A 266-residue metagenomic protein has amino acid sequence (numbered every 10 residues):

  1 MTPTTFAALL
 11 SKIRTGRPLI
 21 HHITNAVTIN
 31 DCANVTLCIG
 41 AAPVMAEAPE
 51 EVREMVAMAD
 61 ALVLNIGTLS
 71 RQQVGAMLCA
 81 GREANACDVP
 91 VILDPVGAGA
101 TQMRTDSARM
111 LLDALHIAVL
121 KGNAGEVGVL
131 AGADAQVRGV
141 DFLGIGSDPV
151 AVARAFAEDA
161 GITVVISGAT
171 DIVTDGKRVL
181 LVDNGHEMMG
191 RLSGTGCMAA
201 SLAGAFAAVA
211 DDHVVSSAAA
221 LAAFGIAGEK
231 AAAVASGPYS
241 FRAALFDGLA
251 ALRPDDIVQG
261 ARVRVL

Functional and structural regions predicted by a protein language model:
T2-I13, I162-N184, D256-V258: Acidic-glycine-rich active-site phosphate/pyrophosphate-binding loop
H21-N34, A46-M58: N-terminal glycine-rich anion-binding loops that anchor highly charged ligand groups
N65, Q73-G122: Glycine/small-residue-rich loop that forms an oxyanion/phosphate-binding "nest" at active or ligand-binding sites
R104-V179: Conserved phosphate/ATP/ADP-binding segment of small-molecule kinases
V150, R154, L180-S193: Short pre-catalytic strand/loop immediately N-terminal to key active-site residues, enriched for Gly-Thr
H186-A203, H213, P238: Short glycine/threonine-rich catalytic loop with a Thr-x-Gly-x-Asp
A203-R242: Conserved post-catalytic alpha-helical subdomain immediately downstream of the catalytic base and nucleotide-binding
I226-L266: Charged C-terminal helix
